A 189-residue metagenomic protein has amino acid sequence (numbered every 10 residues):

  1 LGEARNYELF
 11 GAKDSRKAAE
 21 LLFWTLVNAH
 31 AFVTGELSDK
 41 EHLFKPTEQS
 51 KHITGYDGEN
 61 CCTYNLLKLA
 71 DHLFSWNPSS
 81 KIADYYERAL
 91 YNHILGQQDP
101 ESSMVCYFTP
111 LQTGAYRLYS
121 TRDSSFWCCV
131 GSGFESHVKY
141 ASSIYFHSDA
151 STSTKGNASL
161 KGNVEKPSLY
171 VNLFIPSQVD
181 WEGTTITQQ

Functional and structural regions predicted by a protein language model:
L1-Q189: Glycan-recognition and catalytic cores of secretory/periplasmic carbohydrate-active enzymes
